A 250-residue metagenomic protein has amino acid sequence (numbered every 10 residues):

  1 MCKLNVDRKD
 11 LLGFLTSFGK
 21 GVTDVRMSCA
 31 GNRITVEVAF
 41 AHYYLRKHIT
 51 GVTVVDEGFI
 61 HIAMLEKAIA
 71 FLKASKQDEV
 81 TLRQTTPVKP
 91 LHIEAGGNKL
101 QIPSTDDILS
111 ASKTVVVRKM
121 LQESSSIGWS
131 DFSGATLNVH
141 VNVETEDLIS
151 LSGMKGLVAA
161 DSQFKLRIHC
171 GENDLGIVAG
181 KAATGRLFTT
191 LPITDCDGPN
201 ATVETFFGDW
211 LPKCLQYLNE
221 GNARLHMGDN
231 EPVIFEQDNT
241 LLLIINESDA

Functional and structural regions predicted by a protein language model:
M1-S110, W129-A250: DNA polymerase processivity clamps
D107-I127: Flexible glycine-rich active-site/ligand-binding loops centered on an Asp-His dyad
